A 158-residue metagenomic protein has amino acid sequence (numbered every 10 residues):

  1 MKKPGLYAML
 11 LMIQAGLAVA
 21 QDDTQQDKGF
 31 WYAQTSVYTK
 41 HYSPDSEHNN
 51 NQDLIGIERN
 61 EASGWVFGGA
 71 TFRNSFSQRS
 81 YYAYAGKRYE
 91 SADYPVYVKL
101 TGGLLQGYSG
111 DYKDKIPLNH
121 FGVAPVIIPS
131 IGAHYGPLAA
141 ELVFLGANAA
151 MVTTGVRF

Functional and structural regions predicted by a protein language model:
M1-D27: Cleavable N-terminal export/targeting peptides
A20-E61, A70-T71: Short glycine/proline- and aromatic-enriched beta-strand/turn motifs that initiate or cap beta-hairpins
Q21-T24, E61-S63, G86-D93, Y135-P137 (+1 more regions): Outer-membrane beta-barrel proteins
D27-W31, S63-W65, R79, Y94-V98 (+2 more regions): Outer-envelope beta-barrel architecture signal
T35, I55-R59, A83-Y89, L100 (+3 more regions): Residues on the lipid-exposed face of transmembrane beta-strands in outer-membrane beta-barrel proteins
Y42-N49, T71-Y81, F121-V123, A139-V156: Solvent-exposed loop/turn segments connecting transmembrane beta-strands in outer-membrane beta-barrel proteins
P44-H48, T101-A124: Outer-membrane beta-barrel translocator/channel fold
L54-G110: Gram-negative (and chloroplast) outer-membrane scaffold detector with strong preference for beta-barrel transmembrane
